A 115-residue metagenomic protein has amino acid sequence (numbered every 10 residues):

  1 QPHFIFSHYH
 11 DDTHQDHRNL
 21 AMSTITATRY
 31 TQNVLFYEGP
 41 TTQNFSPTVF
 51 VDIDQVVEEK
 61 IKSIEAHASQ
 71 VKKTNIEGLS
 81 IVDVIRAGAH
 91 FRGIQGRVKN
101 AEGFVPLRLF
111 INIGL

Functional and structural regions predicted by a protein language model:
Q1-N33, G96-K99: Active-site beta-strand->loop->alpha-helix modules in alpha/beta enzyme cores, enriched in Gly/His/Asp(Glu)
F4, T31, G39-L115: The feature marks non-catalytic terminal segments
Y9-H10, E38-P40: Histidine-centered beta-alpha loop that forms part of the nucleotide-sugar donor binding/catalytic region in diverse
